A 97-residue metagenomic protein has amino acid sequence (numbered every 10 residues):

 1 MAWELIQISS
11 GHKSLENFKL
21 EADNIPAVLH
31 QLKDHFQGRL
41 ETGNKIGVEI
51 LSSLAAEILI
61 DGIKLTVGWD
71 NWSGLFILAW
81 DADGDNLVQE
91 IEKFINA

Functional and structural regions predicted by a protein language model:
M1-E49: Negatively charged, low-complexity tracts enriched in Asp/Glu with abundant Ser/Thr
H12-S14, S53-A55, G74-L75: A generic structural signal for beta-strand entry/edge sites
T42-T66: Amphipathic, interaction-prone secondary-structure segments
E57-A97: Short, compact, well-ordered microdomains
